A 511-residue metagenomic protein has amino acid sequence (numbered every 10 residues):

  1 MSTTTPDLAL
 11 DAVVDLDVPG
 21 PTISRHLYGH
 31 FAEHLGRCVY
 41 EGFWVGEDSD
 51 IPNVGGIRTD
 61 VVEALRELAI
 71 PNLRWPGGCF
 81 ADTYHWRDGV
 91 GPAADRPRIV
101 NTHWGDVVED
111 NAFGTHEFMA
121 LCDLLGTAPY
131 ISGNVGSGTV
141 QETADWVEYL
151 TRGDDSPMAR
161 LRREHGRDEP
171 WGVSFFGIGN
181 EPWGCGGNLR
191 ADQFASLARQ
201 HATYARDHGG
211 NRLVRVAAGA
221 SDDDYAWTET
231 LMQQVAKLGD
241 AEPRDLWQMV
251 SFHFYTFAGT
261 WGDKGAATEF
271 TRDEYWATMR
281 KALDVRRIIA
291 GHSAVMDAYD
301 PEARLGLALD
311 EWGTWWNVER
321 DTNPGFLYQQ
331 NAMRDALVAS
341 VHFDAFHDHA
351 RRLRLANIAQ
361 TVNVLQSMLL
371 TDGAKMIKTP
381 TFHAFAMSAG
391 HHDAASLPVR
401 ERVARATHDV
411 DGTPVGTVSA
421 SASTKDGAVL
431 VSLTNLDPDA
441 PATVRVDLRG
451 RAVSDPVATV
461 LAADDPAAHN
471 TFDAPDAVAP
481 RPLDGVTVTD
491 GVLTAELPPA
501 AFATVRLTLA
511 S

Functional and structural regions predicted by a protein language model:
M1-M249, A282-R286, A290-V318, T322-S511: Non-catalytic accessory regions flanking glycosidase/transglycosidase catalytic cores in CAZymes
D245-W247, S251-W261: Anion-binding catalytic surfaces of enzymes that hydrolyze or transfer phosphate/sulfate esters
T256-W276, T322: Active-site His/acidic residue clusters
